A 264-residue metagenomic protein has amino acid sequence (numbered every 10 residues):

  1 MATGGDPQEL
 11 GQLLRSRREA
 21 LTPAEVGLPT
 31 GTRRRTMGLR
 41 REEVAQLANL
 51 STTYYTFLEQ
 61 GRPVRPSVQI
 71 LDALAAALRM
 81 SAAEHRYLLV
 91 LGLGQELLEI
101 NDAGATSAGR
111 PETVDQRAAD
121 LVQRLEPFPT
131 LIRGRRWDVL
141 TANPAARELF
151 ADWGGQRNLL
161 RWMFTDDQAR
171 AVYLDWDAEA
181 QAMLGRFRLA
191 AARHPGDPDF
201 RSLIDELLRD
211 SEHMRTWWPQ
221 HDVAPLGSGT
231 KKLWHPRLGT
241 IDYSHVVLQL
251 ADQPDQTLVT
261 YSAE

Functional and structural regions predicted by a protein language model:
M1-L39: A short, Lys/Arg-rich alpha-helix, primarily the initiator
T3-R15, V68-D72, A76-T113: Short amphipathic recognition helices of helix-turn-helix/homeodomain-type DNA-binding modules
T32-T36, R41-E42, A48-R65, A75: Recognition helix of helix-turn-helix/homeodomain-like DNA-binding domains that insert into the DNA major groove
P63-I70, P195: Short acidic alpha-helix initiation/capping motifs at coil-to-helix transition points, especially at protein N-termini
P111-Q123: Short amphipathic alpha-helical segments
E126-F128, R133-L226, L233-W234, S262-E264: PAS-family sensory domains
A224-E264: Low-complexity, glycine/alanine/valine/leucine- and proline-rich hydrophobic stretches
